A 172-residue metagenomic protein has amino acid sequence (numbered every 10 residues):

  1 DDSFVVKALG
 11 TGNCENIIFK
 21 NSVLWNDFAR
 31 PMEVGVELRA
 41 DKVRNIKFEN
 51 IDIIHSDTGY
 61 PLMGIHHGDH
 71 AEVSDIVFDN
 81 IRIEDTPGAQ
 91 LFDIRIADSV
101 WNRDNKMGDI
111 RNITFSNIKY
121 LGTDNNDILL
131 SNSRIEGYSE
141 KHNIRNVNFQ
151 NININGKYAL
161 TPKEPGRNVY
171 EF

Functional and structural regions predicted by a protein language model:
D1-A8, E15, L24-V34, D52-M63 (+3 more regions): Short glycine/acidic-rich loop motifs that flank beta-strands on beta-rich extracellular proteins
G10-K20, V36-I53, H67-I83, S99-G122 (+2 more regions): Surface-exposed loop/turn motifs in large extracellular/passenger domains
P162-F172: C-terminal effector modules
